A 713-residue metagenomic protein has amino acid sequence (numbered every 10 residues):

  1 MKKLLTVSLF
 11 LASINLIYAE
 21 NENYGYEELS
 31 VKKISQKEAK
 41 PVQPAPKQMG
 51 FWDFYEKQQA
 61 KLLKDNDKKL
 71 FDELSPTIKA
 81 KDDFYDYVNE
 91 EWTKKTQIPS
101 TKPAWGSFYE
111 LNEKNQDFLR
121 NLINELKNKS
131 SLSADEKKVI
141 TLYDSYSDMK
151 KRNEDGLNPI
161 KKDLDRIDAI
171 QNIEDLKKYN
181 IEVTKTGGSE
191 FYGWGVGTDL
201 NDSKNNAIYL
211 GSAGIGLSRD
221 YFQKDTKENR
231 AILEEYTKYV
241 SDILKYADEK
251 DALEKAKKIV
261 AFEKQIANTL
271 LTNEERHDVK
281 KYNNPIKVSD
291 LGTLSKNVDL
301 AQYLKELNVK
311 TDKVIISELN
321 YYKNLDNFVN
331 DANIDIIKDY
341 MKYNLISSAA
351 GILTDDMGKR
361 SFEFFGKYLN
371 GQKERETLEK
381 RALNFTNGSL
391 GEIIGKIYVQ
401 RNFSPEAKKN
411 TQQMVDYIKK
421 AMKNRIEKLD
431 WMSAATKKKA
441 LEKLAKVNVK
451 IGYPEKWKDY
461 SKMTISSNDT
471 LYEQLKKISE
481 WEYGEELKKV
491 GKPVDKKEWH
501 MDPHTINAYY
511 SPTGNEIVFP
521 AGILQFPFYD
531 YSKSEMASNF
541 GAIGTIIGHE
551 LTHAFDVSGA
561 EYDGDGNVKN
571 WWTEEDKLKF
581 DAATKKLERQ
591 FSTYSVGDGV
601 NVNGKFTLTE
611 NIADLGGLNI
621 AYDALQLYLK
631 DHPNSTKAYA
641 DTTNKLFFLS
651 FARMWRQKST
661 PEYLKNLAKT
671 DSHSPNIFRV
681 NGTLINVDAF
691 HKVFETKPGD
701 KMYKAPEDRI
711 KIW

Functional and structural regions predicted by a protein language model:
M1-Y18: Gram-negative bacterial Sec-dependent N-terminal signal peptides
Y18-D65: Sec-dependent signal peptide cleavage junction
Q58-Q59, N112, L294-N297, I315 (+5 more regions): Intrinsically disordered, low-complexity linker/terminal regions across diverse proteins
Q59-L63, K79-D83, Y87-K151: Active-site-surrounding "flap" and adjacent substrate/cofactor-binding loops of secreted or lumenal enzymes, prototyped
L74-K94, Q223-K245, A434, T607-L608 (+1 more regions): Hydrophobic/aromatic-rich, well-ordered segments within soluble, folded domains that form packed cores
W92-T96, L217-S218, P527: Short, solvent-exposed loop/turn elements at domain surfaces
T101-I123, A252-T269, N539-T545, N644-F648: Short secondary-structure subsegments characteristic of cysteine-rich extracellular domains
N124-Y417: Noncatalytic, helix-rich "gating/capping" subdomain that lines the substrate-entry/channel surface of large enzyme
